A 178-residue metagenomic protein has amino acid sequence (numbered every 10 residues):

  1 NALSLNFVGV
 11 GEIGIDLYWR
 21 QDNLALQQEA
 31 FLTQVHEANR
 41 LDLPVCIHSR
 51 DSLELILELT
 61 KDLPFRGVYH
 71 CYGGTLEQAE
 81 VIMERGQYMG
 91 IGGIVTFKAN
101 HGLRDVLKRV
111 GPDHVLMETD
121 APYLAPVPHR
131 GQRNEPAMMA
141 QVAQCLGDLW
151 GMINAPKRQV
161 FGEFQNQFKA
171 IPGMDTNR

Functional and structural regions predicted by a protein language model:
N1-R85, D105, V110, P128-A137 (+1 more regions): Divalent metal-binding pocket/active-site signature
R50, Y72, G92-I94, P122: Short strand-turn motif at the edge of the Rossmann-like AdoMet-binding core
G86-K98: His/Asp/Glu-enriched short active-site or ligand-binding loop at hydrolase and phosphoryl-transfer sites
H101: Conserved catalytic/ligand-binding micro-motifs in nucleotide and anionic cofactor chemistry
R104-D105, Q144: Active-site phosphate/pyrophosphate- and oxyanion-stabilizing loops and adjacent acidic/basic residues in soluble
L116-E118, L124: Extracytoplasmic
M139-R178: Mid-to-C-terminal alpha-helical segments outside catalytic/metal-binding sites
